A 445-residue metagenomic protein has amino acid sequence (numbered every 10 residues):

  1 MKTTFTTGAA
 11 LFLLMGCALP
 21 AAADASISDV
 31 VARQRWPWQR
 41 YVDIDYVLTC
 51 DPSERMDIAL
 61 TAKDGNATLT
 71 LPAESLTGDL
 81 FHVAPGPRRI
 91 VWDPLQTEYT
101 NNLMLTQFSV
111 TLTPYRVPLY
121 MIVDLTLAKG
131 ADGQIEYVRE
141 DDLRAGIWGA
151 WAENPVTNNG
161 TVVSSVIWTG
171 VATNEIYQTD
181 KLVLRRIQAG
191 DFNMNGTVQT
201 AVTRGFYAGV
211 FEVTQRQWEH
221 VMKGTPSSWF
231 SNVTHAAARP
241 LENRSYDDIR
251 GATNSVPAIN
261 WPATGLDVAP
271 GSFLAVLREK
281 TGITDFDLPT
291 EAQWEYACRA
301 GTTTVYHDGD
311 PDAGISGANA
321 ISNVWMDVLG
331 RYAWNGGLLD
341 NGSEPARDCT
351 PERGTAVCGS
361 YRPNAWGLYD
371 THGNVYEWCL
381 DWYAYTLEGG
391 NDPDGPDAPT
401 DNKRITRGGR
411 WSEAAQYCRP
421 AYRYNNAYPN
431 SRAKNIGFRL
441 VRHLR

Functional and structural regions predicted by a protein language model:
R40-I44: Structural beta-strand segments of beta-rich domains
L48-P52, D64: Extracellular acidic, Ser/Thr/Pro-rich low-complexity tracts
A67-E98, G354: Glycine-centered tight-turn motifs at strand-turn-strand junctions
Q96-Q107: Short glycine/proline/serine/threonine-rich loop/turn segments at secondary-structure transition edges
P118-R186, F286: GGW-centered surface loops in extracellular recognition modules
I167, V171-L182, N195-T304, W334-D370 (+1 more regions): Short aromatic-cysteine micro-motif
D310-A313, R353-G354, T371-R445: Surface-exposed recognition segments
I321-W366, R407-I436: Active-site Gly/Thr loop motif
